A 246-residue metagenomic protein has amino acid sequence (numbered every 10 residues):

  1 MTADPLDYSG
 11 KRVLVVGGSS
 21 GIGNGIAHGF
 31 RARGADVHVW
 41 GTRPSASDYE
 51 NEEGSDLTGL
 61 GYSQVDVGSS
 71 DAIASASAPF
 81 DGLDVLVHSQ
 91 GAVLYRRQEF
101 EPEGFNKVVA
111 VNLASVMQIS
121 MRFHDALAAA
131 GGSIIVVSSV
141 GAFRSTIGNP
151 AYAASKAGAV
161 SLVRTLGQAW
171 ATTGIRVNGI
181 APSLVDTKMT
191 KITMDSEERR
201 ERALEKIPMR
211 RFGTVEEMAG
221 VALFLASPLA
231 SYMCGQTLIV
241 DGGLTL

Functional and structural regions predicted by a protein language model:
S19-S20: Conserved glycine-rich cofactor-binding loop
R96-V109, A203: Substrate-binding pocket helix/loop in short-chain dehydrogenase/reductase
M117, R211-V240, T245: C-terminal substrate-recognition "lid" of short-chain dehydrogenase/reductases
S120, S155, V163: Active-site helix of classical SDR
S139: Residue(s) in the substrate-gating loop at a strand-loop-helix junction that position the organic substrate next
S145-A153, T165: Active-site loop-to-helix junction immediately N-terminal to the catalytic Tyr of the SDR YXXXK motif in Rossmann-fold
A171, R176, M233-G235: Short, small/polar-rich loop/turn modules that mediate ligand/substrate recognition or access, typified
